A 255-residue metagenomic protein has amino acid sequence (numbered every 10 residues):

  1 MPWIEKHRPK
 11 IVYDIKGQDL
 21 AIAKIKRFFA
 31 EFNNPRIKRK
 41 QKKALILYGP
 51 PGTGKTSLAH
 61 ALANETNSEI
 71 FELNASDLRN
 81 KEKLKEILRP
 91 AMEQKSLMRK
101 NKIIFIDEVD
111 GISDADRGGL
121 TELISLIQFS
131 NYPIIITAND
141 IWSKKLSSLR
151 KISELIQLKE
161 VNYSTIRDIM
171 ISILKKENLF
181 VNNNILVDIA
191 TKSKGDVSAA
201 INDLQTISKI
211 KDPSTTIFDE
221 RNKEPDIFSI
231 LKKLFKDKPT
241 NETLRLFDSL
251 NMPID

Functional and structural regions predicted by a protein language model:
P2-A44, P50, R89-L97, L204: Pre-Walker A (pre-P-loop) alpha-helix and adjacent loop at the N terminus of AAA/AAA+ ATPase modules, a conserved
N33-L73: Walker A/P-loop
I70-K102: Short glycine-rich substrate-engagement loop in P-loop NTPases that contacts/grips substrate
N74-D77, I136-N139, E154-R167: Conserved AAA+ ATPase "SRH/arginine-finger" region at the nucleotide-binding site
S125, I141-S153: Short regulatory helix/loop adjacent to the ATP-binding pocket of P-loop NTPases
W142, A199-D255: C-terminal alpha-helical interaction modules of replication/initiation AAA+ assemblies
L158-I185, V197: Conserved small helical "lid"/interfacial subdomain of P-loop NTPases
N182-N183, S193-Q205: The conserved phosphate-sensing helix
